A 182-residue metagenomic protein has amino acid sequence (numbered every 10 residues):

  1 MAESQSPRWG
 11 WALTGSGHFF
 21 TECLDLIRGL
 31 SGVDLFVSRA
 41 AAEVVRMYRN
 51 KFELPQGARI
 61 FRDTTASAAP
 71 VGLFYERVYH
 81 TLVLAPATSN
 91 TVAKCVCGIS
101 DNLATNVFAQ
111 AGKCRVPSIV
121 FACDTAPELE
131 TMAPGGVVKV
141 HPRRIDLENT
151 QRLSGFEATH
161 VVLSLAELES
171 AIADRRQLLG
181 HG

Functional and structural regions predicted by a protein language model:
M1-G182: A cross-family phosphate/adenosyl-ligand binding-site feature
